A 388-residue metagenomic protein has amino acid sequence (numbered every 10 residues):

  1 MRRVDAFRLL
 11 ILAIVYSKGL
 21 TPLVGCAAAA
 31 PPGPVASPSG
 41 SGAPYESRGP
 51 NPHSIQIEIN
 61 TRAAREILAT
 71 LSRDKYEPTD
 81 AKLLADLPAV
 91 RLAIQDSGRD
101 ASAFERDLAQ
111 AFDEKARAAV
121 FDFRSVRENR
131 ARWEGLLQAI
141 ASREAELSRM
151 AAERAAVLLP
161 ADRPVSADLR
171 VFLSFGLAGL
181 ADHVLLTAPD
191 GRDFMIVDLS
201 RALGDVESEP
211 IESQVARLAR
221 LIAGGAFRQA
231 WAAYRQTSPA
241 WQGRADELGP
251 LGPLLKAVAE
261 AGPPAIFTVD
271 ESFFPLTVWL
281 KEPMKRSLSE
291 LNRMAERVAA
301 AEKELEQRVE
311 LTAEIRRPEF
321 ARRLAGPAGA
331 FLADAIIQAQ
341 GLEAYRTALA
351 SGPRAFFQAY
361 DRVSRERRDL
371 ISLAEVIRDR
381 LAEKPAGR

Functional and structural regions predicted by a protein language model:
V4-C26: Sec-dependent N-terminal signal peptides
L20-G40: Signal peptide processing junction and immediate N-terminal pro/mature segment of secreted/exported proteins
G33-F123, D369-R380, A386: N-terminal mature-domain "stem" immediately C-terminal to a signal peptide or N-terminal signal-anchor/transmembrane
G42, R48-Y76, A226-A299, E366-A374: Post-HExxH zinc-binding segment in Zn-dependent metallohydrolases
N60, E66-D74, V90-A93, S97 (+8 more regions): Structured segments of extracytoplasmic/periplasmic soluble domains in secreted or envelope-associated proteins
L83, L87-A93, L169-A178, P353: Acidic helix-start/capping segments at beta-turn-to-alpha-helix junctions
K115-T277: Acidic/His-rich structured neighborhood in mature extracellular/periplasmic domains
F273-R388: Pan-zinc metallopeptidase signature
